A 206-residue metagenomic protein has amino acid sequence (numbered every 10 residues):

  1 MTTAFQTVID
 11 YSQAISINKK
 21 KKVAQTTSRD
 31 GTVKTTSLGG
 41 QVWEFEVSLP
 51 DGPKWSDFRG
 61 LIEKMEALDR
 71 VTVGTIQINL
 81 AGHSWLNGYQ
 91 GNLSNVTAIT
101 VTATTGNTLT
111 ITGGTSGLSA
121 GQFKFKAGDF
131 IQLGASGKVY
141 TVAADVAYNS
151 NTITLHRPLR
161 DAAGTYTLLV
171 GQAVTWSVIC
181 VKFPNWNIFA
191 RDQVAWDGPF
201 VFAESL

Functional and structural regions predicted by a protein language model:
M1-K20: Polar/acidic, low-complexity leader/linker segments enriched in S/T/G and N/D
A24-T32, T36: Short, solvent-exposed beta-alpha or beta-beta edge segments that form flexible loop/patches at the rim of ligand
K34-W55, I188-L206: Oligomerization/assembly interface segments of phage tail-like spikes and tubes
D51-K54, V146-N149, L159: Acidic glycine-/aspartate-rich tracts in secreted/extracellular proteins
R59-R70, S119-A135, A162-V178: Extended Gly/Ser/Thr-rich low-complexity repeat segments, especially those forming or decorating extracellular
D69-A127, Q132-K138, A144-N149: Autoprocessing Asn-cyclization modules and mimics
N149-T175, D197-L206: Short solvent-exposed strand/turn elements
W176-A190: Low-complexity, intrinsically disordered Gly/Pro/Thr-rich segments
